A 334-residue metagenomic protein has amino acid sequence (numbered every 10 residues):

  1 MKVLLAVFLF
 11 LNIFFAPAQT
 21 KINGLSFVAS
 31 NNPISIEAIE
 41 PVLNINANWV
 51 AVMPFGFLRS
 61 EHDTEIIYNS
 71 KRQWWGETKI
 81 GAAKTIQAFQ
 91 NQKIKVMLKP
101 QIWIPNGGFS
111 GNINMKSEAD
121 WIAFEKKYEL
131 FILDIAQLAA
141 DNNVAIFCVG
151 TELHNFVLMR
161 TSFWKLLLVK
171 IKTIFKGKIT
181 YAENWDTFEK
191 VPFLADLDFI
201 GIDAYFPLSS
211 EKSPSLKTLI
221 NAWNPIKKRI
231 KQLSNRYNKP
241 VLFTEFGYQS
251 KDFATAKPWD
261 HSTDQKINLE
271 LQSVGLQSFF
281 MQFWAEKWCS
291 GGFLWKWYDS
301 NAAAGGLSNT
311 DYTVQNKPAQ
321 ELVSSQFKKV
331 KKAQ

Functional and structural regions predicted by a protein language model:
V3-F14: Sec-dependent N-terminal signal peptides
Q19-N44: Boundary/entry segment of secreted carbohydrate-active catalytic domains
G24-A29, E65-K79, S117-E129, G150-M159 (+2 more regions): The substrate-binding groove and active-site-proximal loops of carbohydrate-active enzymes, especially glycoside
N48-T64, K79-V157, K251-F253, W295-S300: Substrate-binding cleft and catalytic face of glycoside hydrolase catalytic domains, especially the flexible beta-alpha
L98-I102, C148-V157, K165-E189, N238-F246 (+1 more regions): Aromatic-lined carbohydrate-recognition surfaces of secreted/lumenal glycan-active proteins
I132-T151, E183-W223, P240, T244-K251: Aromatic- and acid-rich polysaccharide-binding/catalytic face of secreted or lumenal carbohydrate-active enzymes
N155, A204-L216, L233-S273, W295-T310: Active-site clefts of carbohydrate-active enzymes
P258-H261, L271-S278, Q282, E286-Q334: Aromatic-rich peripheral "rim/lid" segments of glycoside hydrolase catalytic domains that contact and position glycan
